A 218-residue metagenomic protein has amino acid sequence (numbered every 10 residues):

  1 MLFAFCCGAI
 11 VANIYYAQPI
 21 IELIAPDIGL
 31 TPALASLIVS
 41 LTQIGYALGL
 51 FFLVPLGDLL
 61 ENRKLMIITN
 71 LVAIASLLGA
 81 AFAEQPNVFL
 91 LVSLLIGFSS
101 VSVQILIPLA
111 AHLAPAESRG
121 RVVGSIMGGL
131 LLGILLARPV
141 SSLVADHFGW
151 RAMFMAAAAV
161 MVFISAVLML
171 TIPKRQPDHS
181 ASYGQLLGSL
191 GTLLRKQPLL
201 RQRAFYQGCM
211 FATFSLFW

Functional and structural regions predicted by a protein language model:
M1-Y16, K196-T213: Pair of pore-lining "gating" transmembrane helices in MFS-fold secondary transporters
L2-P32, V103, F217-W218: Extracytoplasmic
Y15, Q43-F51, V101, I134-L135: Residue-level signature of mid-helix packing/kink "hotspots" within the transmembrane helices of 12-pass Major
L48-P86: Conserved MFS/SLC helix-loop-helix module at the cytosolic interface between two early adjacent transmembrane helices
N87-S93, Q202-R203: Short hydrophobic/alpha-helical segments at membrane-entry points of transmembrane helices in Major Facilitator
V92-G129: Cytoplasmic helix-loop-helix junction between adjacent transmembrane helices in 12-TM secondary transporters
G124-I172: Helix-loop-helix hairpin linking two adjacent transmembrane segments in secondary transporters
P173-A204: Juxtamembrane intracellular "pre-TM" segments in multi-pass secondary transporters
